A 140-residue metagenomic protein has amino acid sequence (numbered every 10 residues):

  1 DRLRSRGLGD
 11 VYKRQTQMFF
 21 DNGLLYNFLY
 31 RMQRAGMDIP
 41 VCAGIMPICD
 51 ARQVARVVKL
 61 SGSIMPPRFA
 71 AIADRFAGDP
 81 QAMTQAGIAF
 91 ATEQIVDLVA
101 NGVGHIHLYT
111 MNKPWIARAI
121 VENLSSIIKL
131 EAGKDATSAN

Functional and structural regions predicted by a protein language model:
D1-Y12: Single conserved hydrophobic/aromatic residue that forms the stacking wall/gate of nucleotide- or nucleobase-binding
R14-T16, V41-I45, G104-L108: Hydrophobic faces of well-ordered beta-strands that scaffold small-molecule active sites in alpha/beta enzyme cores
M18, Q81-T84, T110: Hydrophobic alpha-helical scaffolding
M18-Q33, K113-R118: Active-site-adjacent beta->alpha loops and helix N-cap segments on the catalytic face of soluble alpha/beta enzymes
Y30, R34-I88, E93, L124-N140: Active-site pocket-lining/capping segments in soluble small-molecule metabolic enzymes
Q94-H105: A structural motif corresponding to the C-terminal end of an alpha-helix and its immediate exit/capping segment
